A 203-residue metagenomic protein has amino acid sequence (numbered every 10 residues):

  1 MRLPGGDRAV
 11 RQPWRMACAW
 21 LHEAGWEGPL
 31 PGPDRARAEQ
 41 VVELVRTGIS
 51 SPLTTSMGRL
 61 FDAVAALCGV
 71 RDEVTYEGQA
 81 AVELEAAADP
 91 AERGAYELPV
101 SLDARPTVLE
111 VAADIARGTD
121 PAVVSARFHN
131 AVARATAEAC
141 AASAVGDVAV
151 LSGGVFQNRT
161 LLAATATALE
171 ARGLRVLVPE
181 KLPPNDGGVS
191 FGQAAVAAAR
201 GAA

Functional and structural regions predicted by a protein language model:
M1-A24: Phosphate/diphosphate-binding loops
M1-A9, V45-I49, L174-E180: Short beta-alpha connecting loops at secondary-structure transitions that line or flank enzyme active sites
L3-G5, D62, L67-G69, F156-Q157 (+2 more regions): Short, glycine-/Ser/Thr-/acidic-enriched flexible segments
G6, S125, H129, G154 (+1 more regions): Glycine- and other small-residue-rich loops at beta-strand/loop junctions that grip anionic moieties
M16-H22, R134, L177-A203: Glycine-rich phosphate-binding/hydrolytic loop that grips phosphoryl groups
A19-D147, T160-T167: A contiguous, well-structured pocket-lining segment that forms one wall/lid of small-molecule binding clefts in soluble
A142-G146, A168-R175, A197-G201: Hydrophobic alpha-helical segments
S152, R159, T165-V189: Conserved phosphate-binding/catalytic loops in two-lobed NTP-binding clefts
